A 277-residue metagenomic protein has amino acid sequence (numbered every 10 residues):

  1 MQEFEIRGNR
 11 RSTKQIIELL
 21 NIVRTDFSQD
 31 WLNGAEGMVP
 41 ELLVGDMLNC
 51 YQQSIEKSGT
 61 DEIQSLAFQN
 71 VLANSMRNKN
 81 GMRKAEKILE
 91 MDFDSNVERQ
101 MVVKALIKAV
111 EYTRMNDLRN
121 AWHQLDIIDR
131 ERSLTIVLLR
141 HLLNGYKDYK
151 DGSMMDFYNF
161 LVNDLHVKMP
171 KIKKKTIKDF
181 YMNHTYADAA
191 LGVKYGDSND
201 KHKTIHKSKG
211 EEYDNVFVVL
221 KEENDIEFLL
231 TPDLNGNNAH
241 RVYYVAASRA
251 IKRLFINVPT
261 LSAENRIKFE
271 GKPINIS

Functional and structural regions predicted by a protein language model:
M1-S277: The feature marks helicase ATPase cores and/or their adjacent C-terminal helical subdomains in SF1/SF2/AAA+ helicases
